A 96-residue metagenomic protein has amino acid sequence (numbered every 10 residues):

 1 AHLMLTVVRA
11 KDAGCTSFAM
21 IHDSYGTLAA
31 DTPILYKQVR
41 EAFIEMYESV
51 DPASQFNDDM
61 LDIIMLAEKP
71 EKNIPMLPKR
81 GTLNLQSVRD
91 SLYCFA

Functional and structural regions predicted by a protein language model:
A1-A96: Conserved catalytic core of nucleotide polymerization and phosphodiester-bond processing enzymes
